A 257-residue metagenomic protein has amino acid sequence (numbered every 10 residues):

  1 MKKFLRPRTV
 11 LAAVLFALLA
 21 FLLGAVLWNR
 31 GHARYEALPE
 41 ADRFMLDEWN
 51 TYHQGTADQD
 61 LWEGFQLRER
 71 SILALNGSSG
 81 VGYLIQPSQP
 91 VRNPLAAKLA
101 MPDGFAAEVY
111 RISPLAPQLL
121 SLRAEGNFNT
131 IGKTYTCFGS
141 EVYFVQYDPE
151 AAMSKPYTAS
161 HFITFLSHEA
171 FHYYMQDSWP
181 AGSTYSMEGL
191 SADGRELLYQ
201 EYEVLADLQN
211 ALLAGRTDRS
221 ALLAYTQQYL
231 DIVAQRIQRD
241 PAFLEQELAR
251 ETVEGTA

Functional and structural regions predicted by a protein language model:
M1-L19: N-terminal Sec-pathway targeting helices
L19-A37: Membrane-interface motif at the C-terminal end of an N-terminal transmembrane signal
A25-L27, L38, R43-D47, P241-T256: Pan-zinc metallopeptidase signature
G31-Q59: Alpha-helical, largely C-terminal catalytic domains that coordinate divalent metal ions via clustered Asp/Glu/His
E48-Q146, T184: Auxiliary, metal-adjacent structural segments of Zn-dependent hydrolase domains
Y147-L166: Short pre-active-site segment immediately N-terminal to the catalytic Zn-binding motif
T164-D177: Active-site recognition of the HExxH zinc-binding catalytic motif
D177-R239, F243, E247-T256: Post-HExxH zinc-binding segment in Zn-dependent metallohydrolases
